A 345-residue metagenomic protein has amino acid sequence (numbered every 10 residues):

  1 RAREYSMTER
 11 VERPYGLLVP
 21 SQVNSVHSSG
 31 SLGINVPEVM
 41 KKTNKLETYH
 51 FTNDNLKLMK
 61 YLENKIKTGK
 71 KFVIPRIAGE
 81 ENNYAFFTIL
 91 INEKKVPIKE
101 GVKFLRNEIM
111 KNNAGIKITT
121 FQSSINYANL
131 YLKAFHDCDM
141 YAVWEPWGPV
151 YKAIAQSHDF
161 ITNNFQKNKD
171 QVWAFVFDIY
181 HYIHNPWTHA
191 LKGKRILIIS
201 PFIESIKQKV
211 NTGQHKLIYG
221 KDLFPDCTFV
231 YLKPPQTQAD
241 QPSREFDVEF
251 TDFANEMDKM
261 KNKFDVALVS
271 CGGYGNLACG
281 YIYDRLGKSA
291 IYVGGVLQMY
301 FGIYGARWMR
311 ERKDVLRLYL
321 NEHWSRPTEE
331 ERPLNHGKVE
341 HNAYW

Functional and structural regions predicted by a protein language model:
Y5-T228: Electropositive, gly/pro-rich neighborhoods at or near active sites that engage anionic ligands
K57-K60, N64, S124-L130, V248-M260 (+2 more regions): A short, acidic, amphipathic alpha-helical segment used as a generic capping/interface helix at domain edges
P75, L232, V293: Hydrophobic residues at beta-strand termini and immediately following loops that shape nucleotide-binding pockets
F165-Q171, V230-F253: Glycine-rich phosphate-binding "P-loop"
P201, P234, G295: Cofactor-binding loop segments of dinucleotide-utilizing enzymes, especially the Rossmann-like FAD- and NAD(P)+-binding
V266-S270: Short catalytic-loop micro-motif centered on adjacent basic/acidic residues
Y274-W345: C-terminal functional extensions of proteins
